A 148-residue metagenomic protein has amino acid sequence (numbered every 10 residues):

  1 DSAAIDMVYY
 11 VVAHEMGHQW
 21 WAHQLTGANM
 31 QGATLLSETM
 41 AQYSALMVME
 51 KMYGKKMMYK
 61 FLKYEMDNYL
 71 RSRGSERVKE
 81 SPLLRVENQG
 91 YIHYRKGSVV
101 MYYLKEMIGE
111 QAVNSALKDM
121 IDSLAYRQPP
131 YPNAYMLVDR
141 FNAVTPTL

Functional and structural regions predicted by a protein language model:
D1, H18, K79-S81, G109: Serine/threonine-rich low-complexity intrinsically disordered regions
D1-K60, L117: Zinc-dependent metallopeptidase catalytic helix centered on the HExxH motif and its immediate flanking segment
A3, G27-Q31, E87-Y91, L124 (+1 more regions): A general structural-boundary detector
Y9-V12, Y69-S72, D139, V144 (+1 more regions): A generic short-segment signal for beta-strand/edge and adjacent turn/coil regions
Q19-W20, G27, E80-L83, I92 (+1 more regions): Generic signal for short, ordered secondary-structure residues within or immediately flanking folded domains
T34, E38-V99, Y103, M107 (+1 more regions): Acidic/His/Gly-enriched intrinsically disordered linker/tail segments that often contain short helix/coil "MoRF-like"
G90-L148: Amphipathic alpha-helical substructures
